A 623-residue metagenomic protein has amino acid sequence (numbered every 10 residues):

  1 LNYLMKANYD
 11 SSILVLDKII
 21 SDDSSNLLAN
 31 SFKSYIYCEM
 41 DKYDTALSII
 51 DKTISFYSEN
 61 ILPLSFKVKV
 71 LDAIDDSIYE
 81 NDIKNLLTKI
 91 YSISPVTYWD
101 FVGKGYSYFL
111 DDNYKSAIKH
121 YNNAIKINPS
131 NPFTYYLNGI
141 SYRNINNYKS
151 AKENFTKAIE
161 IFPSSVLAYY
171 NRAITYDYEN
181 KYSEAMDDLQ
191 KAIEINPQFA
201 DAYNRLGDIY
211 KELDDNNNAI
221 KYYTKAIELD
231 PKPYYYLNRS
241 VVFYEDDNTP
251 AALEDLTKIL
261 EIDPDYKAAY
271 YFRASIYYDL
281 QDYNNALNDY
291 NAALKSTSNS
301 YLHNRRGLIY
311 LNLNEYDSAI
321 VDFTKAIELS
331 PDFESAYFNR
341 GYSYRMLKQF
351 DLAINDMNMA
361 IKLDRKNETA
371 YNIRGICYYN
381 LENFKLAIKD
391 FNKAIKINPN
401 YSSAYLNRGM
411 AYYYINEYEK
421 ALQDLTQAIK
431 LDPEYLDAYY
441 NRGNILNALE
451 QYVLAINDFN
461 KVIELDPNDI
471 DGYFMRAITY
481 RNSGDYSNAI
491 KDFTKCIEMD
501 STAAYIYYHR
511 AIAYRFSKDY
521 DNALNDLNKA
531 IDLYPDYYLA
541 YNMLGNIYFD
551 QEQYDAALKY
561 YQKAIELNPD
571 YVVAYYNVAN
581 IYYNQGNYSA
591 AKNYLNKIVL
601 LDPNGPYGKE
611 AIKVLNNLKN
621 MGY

Functional and structural regions predicted by a protein language model:
M5, E39, A73, L110 (+17 more regions): Register position in tetratricopeptide repeats
S12, A46, Y79-I83, A117 (+14 more regions): Single-residue signature of alpha-solenoid repeat helices
D22, F56, K89-I93, I127 (+14 more regions): Structural marker of alpha-solenoid helical repeat scaffolds
L27-L28, I61-L62, Y98-W99, P132-F133 (+14 more regions): Helix-start (N-cap) detector for alpha-helical repeat units in TPR-like alpha-solenoids, especially tetratricopeptide
F32, F66, G103, L137 (+17 more regions): Canonical tetratricopeptide repeat
L86-V96, A590-Y623: Terminal, low-structured helical/coil segments at or just beyond the last alpha-helical repeat
